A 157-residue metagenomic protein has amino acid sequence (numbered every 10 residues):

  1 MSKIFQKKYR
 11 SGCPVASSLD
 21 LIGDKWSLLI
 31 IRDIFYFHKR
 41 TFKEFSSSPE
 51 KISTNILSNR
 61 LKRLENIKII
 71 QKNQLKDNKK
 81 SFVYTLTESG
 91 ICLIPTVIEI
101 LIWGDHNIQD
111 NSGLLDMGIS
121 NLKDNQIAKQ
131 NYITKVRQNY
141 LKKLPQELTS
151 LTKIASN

Functional and structural regions predicted by a protein language model:
M1-I4, K8-Y9, S18, D33 (+4 more regions): Short, contiguous, well-ordered secondary-structure segments
M1-S11, D24-K25, S47, L101-W103: Recognition helices and adjacent regulatory flanks at domain boundaries
C13-I52: N-terminal helix-turn-helix DNA-binding core of bacterial DNA-binding proteins
G23, K76-I100: Basic, amphipathic "hinge/linker" alpha-helix immediately C-terminal to the N-terminal HTH DNA-binding motif
K43, K62, F82: Residues within the helices of the helix-turn-helix
P49-N73, K79: Canonical helix-turn-helix DNA-binding module
P95-N157: C-terminal regulatory/oligomerization modules of transcriptional regulators
